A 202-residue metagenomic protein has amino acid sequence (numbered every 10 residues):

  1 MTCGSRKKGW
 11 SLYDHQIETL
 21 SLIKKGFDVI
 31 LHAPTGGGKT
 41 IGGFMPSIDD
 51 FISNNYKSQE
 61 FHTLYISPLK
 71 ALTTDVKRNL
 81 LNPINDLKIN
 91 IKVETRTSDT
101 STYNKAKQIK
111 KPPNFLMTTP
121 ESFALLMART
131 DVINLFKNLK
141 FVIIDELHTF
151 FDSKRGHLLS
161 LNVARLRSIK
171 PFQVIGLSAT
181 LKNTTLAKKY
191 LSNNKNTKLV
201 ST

Functional and structural regions predicted by a protein language model:
M1-H32: Conserved pre-motif I regulatory segment
S21-F27, I41-S58, A164-R167: Walker A/P-loop NTP-binding motif
K25-L31, E60-T63, P113-N114, Q173: Pre-Walker A (Motif I) flank of P-loop NTPase domains
G37-G38: ATP-binding Walker
D49-V76, S168-P171: Conserved SF1/SF2 helicase motif Ia
Y56, S98-K140, F151: Conserved helix/coil segment N-terminal to the catalytic DExD/H
L72-T97, K189-N196: Conserved helix-turn-beta segment of the N-terminal RecA-like "Helicase ATP-binding" lobe in SF1/SF2 helicases
F141, H148-T202: Post-DEXD/H (motif II) to motif III coupling segment of the RecA-like Helicase ATP-binding lobe
